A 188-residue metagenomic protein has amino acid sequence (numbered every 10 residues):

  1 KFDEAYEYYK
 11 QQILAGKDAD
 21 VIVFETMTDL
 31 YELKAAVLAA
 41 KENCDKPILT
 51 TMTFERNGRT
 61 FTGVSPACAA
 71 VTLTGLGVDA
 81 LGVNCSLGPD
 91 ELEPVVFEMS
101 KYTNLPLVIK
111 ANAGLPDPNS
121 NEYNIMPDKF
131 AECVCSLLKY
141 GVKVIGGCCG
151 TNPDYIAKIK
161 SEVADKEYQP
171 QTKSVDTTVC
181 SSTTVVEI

Functional and structural regions predicted by a protein language model:
K1-I188: Domain-level signal for soluble alpha/beta catalytic cores
